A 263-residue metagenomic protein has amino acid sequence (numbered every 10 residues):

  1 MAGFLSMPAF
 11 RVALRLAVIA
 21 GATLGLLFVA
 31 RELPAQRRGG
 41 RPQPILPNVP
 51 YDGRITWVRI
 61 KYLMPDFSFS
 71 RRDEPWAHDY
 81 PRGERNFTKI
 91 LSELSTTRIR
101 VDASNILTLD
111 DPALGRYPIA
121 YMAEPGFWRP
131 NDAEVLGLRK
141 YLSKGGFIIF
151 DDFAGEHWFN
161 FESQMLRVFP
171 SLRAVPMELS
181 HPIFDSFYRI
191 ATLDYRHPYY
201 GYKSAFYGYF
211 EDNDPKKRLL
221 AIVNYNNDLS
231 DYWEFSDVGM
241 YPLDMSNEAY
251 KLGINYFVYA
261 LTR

Functional and structural regions predicted by a protein language model:
M1-A13: N-terminal secretory signal peptides that target proteins for export/translocation
R15-L27: Bacterial N-terminal signal peptides
R31-I119, A123-G126, D228-L229, F235-R263: Aromatic-Pro/Gly-enriched surface loop or interdomain linker that acts as a lid/target-recognition segment
R38-R41, P65-R71, G155-S236, P242-Y250 (+1 more regions): An acidic, glycine-rich "communication" segment
G53-T56, G115-A120, K144-F147, L172 (+1 more regions): Loop/turn elements at helix/coil->beta-strand transitions in domains of secreted/extracellular proteins
W57, I119-W158: Short alpha-beta junction capping motif
S95, G146, V168-L172, A260: A generic secondary-structure signal for well-formed alpha-helical elements
T97-L107, F150-A154, L172-S180: Surface-exposed patches in mature extracellular/periplasmic domains of secreted proteins
